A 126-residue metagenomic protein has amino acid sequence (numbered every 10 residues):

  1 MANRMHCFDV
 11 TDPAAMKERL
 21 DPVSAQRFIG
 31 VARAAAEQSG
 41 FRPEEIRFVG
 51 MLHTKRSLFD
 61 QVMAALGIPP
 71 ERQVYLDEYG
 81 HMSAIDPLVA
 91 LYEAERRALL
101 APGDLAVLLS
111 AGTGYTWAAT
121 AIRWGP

Functional and structural regions predicted by a protein language model:
M1-Q26, G30, A111, W124-P126: Condensing-enzyme catalytic core mediating Claisen C-C bond formation in acyl metabolism
N3-H6, G30-A34, F59-A64: Short hydrophobic/aromatic-rich motifs at helix boundaries and adjacent loops
M16, S24-V31, R42, T54-L58 (+1 more regions): General structural feature for long, well-ordered alpha-helical segments within catalytic domains of soluble enzymes
M16-E18, P43-E45, Y75-L76: A short, structure-level motif marking secondary-structure boundaries and short turns
I29-E45, A94-L99: Phosphate/pyrophosphate-binding loops at sites that engage ATP/ADP/AMP, CoA/4′-phosphopantetheine, polyphosphate
R47-P126: Claisen-condensing/thiolase-fold acyl-transfer catalytic domains that form or cleave C-C bonds in fatty acid
